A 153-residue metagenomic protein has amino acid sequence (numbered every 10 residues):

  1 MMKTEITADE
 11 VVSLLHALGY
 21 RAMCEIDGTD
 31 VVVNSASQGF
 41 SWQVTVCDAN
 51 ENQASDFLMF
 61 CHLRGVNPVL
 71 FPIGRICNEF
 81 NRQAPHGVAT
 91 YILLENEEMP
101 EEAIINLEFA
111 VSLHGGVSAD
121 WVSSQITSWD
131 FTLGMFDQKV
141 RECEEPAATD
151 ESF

Functional and structural regions predicted by a protein language model:
M1-V46: Charge-rich, low-complexity N-terminal segments
M23-G28, N50-Q53, I92-A103: Short, ordered beta-strand-loop transition motifs
A36-P72: Long, continuous compositionally biased terminal/linker segments
L58-I104, E108: Short, internal acidic amphipathic alpha-helical interface segments that mediate docking to partner proteins
L107, Q138-V140: Glycine-rich and polybasic anion-binding loops at the starts of cofactor/ligand-binding domains
L113-I126: A short acidic/glycine-rich loop-to-helix N-cap element
S128-M135: Glycine-rich, aromatic-bearing surface loops/beta-hairpins
V140-F153: Short, highly charged C-terminal tails/helix-capping segments
